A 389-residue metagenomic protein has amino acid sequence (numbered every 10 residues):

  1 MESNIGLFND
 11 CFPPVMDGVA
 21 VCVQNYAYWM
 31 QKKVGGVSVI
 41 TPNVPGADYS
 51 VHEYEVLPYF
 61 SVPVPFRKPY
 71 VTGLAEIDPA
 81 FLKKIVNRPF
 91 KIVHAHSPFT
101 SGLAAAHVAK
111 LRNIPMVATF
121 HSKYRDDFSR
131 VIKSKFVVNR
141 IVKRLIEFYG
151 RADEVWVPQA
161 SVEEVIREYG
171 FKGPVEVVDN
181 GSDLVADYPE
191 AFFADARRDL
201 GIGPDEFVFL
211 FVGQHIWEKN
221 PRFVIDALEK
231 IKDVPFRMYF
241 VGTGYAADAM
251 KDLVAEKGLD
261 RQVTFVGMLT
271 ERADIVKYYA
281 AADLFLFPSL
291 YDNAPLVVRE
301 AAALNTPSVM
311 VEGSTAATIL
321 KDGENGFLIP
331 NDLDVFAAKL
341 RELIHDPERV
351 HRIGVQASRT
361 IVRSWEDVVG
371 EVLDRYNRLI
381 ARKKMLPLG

Functional and structural regions predicted by a protein language model:
M1-F60, E366, G370: N-terminal subdomain of nucleotide-sugar transferases
Y149, M268, K277-A282: Short alpha-helical donor nucleotide-sugar binding micro-motif in glycosyltransferases
G203-L228: Conserved donor-binding/catalytic core segment of Leloir-type glycosyltransferases
K251-L269: Nucleotide-activated donor-binding/catalytic signature segment of Leloir-type glycosyltransferases, i.e., the conserved
L290: Aromatic "clamp/platform" in nucleotide-sugar-dependent glycosyltransferases that forms part of the donor/acceptor
P307-V311: Short hydrophobic beta-strand element within catalytic cores of glycosyltransferases and related nucleotide-activated
D322-G323, F327-L333, E342-P347: Conserved acidic donor-binding segment of nucleotide-sugar-dependent glycosyltransferases
V335, R349-R363: A short, well-ordered alpha-helix in the C-terminal region of glycosyltransferases
